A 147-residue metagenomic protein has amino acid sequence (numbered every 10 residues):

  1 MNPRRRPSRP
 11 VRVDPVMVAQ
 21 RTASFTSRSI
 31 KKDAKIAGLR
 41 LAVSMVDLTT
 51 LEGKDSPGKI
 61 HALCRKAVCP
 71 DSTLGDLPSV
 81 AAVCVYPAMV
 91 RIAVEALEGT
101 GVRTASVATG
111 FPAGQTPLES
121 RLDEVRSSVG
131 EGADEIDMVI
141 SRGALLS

Functional and structural regions predicted by a protein language model:
M1-V43: Charged, compositionally biased N-terminal leader segments and the immediate start of the first structured element
D33-L41, K54-P78, A88-S147: Alpha/beta enzyme core
L51: A short, histidine- and acid-enriched strand-loop-helix "catalytic/donor-clamping" loop that lines the nucleotide-sugar
